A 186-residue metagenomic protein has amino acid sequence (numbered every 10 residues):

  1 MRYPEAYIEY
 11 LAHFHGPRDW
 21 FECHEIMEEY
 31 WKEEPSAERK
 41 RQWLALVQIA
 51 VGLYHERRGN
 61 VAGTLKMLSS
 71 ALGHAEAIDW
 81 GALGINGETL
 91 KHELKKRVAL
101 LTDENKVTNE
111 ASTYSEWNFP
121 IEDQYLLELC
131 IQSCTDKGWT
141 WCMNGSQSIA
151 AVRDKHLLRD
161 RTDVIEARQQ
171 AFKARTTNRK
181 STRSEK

Functional and structural regions predicted by a protein language model:
A6-Y7, R41, Q48, M67: TPR repeat positional signature
I8-E9, W43, A50, L90-R97: "A position-specific structural signal for the A-helix of alpha-solenoid helical repeats
H13-F14, Q48, H55, T102: Residue at a conserved register position within TPR or TPR-like alpha-solenoid repeats
G16-E28: Helix-turn-helix repeat elements of alpha-solenoid scaffolds
D19-W20, V61-A62, L68: TPR-repeat structural position
I26, Q48, M67, A71-H74: Alpha-helical solenoid repeat scaffolds, predominantly canonical TPR units
E28-K32, L72-D79: Amphipathic alpha-helical segments of tetratricopeptide repeats
K106-K186: A hydrophobic membrane-anchoring alpha-helix module
